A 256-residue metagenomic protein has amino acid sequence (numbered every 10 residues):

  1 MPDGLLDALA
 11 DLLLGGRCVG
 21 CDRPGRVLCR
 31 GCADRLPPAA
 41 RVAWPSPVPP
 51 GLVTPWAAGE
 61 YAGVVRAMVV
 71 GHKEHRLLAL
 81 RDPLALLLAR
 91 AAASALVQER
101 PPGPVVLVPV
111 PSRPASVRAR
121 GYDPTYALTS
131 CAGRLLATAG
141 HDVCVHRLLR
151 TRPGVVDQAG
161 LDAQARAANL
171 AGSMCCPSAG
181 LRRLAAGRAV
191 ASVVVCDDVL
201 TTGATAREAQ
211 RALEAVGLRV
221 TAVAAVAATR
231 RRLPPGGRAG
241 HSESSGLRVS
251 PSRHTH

Functional and structural regions predicted by a protein language model:
M1-H256: Glycine-rich phosphate/pyrophosphate-handling loop used in enzymes and phosphotransfer proteins
